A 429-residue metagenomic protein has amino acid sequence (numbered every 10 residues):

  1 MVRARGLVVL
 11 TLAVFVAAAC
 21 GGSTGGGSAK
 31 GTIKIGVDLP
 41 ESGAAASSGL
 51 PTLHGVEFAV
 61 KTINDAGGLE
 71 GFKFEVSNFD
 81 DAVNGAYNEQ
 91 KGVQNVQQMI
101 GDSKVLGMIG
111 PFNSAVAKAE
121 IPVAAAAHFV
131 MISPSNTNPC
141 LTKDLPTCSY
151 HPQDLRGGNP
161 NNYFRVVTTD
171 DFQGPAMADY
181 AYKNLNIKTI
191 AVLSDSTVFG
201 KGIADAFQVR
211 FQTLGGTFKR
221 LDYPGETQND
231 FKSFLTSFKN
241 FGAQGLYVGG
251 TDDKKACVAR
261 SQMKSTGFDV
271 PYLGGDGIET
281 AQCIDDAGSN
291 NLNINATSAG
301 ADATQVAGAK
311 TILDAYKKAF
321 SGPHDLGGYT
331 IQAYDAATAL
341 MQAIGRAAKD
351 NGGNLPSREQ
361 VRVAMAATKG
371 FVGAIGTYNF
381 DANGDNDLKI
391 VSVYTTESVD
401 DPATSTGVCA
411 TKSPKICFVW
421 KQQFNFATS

Functional and structural regions predicted by a protein language model:
M1-K34, D65, I100, W420-S429: Short, low-complexity disordered leader/linker segments with a strong preference for bacterial N-terminal type II
G21-T24, S28-K30, S47-P51, A66-H151 (+3 more regions): Beta-alpha junction/loop-to-helix N-cap segments that form part of ligand/metal-binding clefts
T24-V37, D65-K73, Y182-K188, L355: Immediate post-signal peptide segment of exported/extracytoplasmic ligand-binding proteins
A29, I33-E57, F79-E89, F112-N113 (+2 more regions): Extracytoplasmic "Venus flytrap"
S48-L69, D205-R210: Short, polar/charged alpha-helical segment
V105-D222, P271-A296: Extracytoplasmic ligand/sensor domains, especially the bilobed periplasmic-binding protein
R260-Y334, R346-N351, I416-A427: Extracellular/periplasmic periplasmic-binding protein-like sensory domains
Y316-T330, M341-V408: Segments of small-molecule ligand-sensing domains
